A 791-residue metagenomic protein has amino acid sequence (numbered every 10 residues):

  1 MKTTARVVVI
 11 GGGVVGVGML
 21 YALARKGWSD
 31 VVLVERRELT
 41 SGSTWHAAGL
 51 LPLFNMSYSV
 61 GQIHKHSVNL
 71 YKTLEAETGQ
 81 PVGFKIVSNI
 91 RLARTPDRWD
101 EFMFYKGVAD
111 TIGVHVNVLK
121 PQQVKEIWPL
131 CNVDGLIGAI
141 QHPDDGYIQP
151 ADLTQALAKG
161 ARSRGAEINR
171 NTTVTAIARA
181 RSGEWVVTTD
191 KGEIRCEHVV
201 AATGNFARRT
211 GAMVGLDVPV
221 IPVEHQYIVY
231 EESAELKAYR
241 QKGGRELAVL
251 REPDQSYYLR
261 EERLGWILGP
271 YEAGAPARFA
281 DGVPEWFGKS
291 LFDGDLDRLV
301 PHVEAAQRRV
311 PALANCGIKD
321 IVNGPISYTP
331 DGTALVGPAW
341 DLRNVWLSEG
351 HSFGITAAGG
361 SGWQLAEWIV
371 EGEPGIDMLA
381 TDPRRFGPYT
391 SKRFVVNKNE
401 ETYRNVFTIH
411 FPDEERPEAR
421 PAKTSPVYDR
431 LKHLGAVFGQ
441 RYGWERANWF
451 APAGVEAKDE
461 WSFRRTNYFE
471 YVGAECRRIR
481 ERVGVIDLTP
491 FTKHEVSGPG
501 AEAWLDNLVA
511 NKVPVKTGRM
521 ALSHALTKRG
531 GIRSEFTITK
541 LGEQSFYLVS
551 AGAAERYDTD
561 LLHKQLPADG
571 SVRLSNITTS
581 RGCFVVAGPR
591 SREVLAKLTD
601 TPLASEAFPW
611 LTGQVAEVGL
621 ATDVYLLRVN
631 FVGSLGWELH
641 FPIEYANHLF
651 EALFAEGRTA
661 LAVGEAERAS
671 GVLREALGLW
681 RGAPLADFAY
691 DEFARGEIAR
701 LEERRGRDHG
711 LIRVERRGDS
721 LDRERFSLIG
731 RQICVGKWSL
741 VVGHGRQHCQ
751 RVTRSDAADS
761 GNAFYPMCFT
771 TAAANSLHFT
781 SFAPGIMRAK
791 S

Functional and structural regions predicted by a protein language model:
K2-V15, V32: Beta1/beta-strand and adjacent pyrophosphate-binding region of the FAD-binding site in flavoprotein oxidoreductases
G18, Y58, I177-D293, E304-R309 (+3 more regions): Flavin-dependent oxidoreductases
A24-T44: Glycine-rich FAD pyrophosphate-binding loop
G49-I127, L247, D254-L259, R263-W266 (+2 more regions): Dinucleotide-binding Rossmann-like beta1-alpha1 core, especially the glycine-rich loop that anchors the ADP
I140-H198: Helical element adjacent to the flavin cofactor pocket in flavoenzyme catalytic cores
P150, D254, R263, E285-K423: C-terminal catalytic lobe of FAD-dependent flavoproteins
I376-D377, D382-A655: Glycine/proline-enriched, intrinsically flexible loops and inter-domain linkers
F654-R731, G736-R746, T753-A758: Intrinsically disordered, charged and Pro/Gly-enriched terminal/linker segments that flank large helical-solenoid
